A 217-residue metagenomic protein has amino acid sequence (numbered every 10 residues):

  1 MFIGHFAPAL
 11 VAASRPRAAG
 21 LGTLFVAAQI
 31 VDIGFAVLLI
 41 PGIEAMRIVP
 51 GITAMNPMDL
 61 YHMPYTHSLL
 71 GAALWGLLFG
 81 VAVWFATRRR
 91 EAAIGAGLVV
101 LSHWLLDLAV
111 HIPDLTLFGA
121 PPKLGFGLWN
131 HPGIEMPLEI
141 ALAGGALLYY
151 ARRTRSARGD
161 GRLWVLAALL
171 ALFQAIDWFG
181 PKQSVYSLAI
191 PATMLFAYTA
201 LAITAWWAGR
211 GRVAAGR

Functional and structural regions predicted by a protein language model:
M1-R217: N-terminal membrane-targeting hydrophobic helices
